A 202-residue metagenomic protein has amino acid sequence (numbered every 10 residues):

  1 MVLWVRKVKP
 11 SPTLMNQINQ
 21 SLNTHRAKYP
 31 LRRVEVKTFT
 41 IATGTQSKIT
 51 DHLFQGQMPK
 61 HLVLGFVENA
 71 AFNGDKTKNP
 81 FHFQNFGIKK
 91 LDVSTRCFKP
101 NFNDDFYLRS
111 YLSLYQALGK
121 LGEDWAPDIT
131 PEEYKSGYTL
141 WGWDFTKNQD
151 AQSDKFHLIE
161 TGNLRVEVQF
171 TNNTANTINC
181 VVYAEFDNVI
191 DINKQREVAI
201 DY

Functional and structural regions predicted by a protein language model:
M1-Y202: Flexible assembly/topogenesis modules
